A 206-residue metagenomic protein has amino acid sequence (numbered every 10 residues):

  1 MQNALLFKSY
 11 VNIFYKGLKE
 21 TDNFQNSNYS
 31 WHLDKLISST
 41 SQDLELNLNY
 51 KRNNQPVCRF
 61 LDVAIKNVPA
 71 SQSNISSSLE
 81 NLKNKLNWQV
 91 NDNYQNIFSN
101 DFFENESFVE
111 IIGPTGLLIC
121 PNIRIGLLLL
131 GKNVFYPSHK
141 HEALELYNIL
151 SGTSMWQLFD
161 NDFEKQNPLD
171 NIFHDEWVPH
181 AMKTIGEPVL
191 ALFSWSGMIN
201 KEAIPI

Functional and structural regions predicted by a protein language model:
M1-L6: Intrinsically disordered, low-complexity terminal regions of plant proteins
K8-P121: A short, N-terminal "cap"/entry segment at the start of jelly-roll beta-barrel domains of the cupin/DSBH fold
S107-P114, I123-H141, D162-F163, D175-W177: Conserved short histidine dyad/triad with adjacent acidic residue
G131-K132, H141-D160: Glycine- and acidic-residue-biased ligand/ion/polar-headgroup-sensing regions
L146, F159-P179: Short acidic-glycine-tyrosine-enriched beta hairpin
E176-N200: Ligand-binding loop in jelly-roll beta-barrel domains
E202-P205: Long, compositionally biased interface segments
